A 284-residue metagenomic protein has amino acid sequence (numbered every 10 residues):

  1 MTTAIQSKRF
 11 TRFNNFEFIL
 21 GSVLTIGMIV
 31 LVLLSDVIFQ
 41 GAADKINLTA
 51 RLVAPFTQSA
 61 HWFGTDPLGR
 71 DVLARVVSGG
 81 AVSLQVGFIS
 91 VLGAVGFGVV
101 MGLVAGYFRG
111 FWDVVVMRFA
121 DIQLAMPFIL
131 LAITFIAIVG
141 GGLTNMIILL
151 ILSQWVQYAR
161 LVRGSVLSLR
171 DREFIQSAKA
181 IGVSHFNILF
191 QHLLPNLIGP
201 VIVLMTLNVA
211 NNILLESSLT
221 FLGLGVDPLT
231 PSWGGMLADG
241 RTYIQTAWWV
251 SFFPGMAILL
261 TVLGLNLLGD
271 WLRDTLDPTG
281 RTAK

Functional and structural regions predicted by a protein language model:
M1-V95, V99, L103-V104, G110-F111 (+5 more regions): Gly/Trp-centered helix-boundary motif
M28, L103, A132-A137, M146 (+4 more regions): Transmembrane alpha-helix boundary and packing residues in multipass membrane permease domains and related
S35-A43, G106-G110, F135-G141, S153 (+3 more regions): Short helix-capping/hinge motifs at transmembrane helix termini and TM-loop junctions
W62, D66, V72, F97 (+2 more regions): Generic hydrophobic transmembrane alpha-helix motif, especially the helices
R70-Q85, I89, R109-M117, L167-D171 (+1 more regions): Amphipathic cytosolic juxtamembrane alpha-helices at the membrane-cytosol interface of multi-pass membrane transporters
A81, Q123, I136, G140 (+9 more regions): Residue-level hotspots within pore-lining transmembrane alpha-helices of multi-pass secondary transporters
V82-V86, M101, D113-M117, L143-I148 (+5 more regions): Short alpha-helical transmembrane interface motifs in multi-pass membrane proteins
F135-I138, L150, S165-V166, L215-A257 (+1 more regions): Glycine-rich helix-loop "coupling/hinge" segments at transmembrane-helix boundaries in multipass transporters
